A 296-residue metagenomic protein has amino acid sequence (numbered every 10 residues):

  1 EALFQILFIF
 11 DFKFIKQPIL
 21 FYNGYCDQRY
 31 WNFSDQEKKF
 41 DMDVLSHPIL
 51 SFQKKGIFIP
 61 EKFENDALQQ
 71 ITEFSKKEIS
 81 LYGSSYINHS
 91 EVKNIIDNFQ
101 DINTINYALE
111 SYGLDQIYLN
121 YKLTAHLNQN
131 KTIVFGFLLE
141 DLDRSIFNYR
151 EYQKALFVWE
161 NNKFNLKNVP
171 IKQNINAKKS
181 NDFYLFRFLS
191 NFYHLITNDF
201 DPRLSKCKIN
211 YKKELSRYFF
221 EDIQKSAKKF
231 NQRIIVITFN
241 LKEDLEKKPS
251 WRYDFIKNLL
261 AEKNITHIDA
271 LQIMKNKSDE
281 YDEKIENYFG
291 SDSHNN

Functional and structural regions predicted by a protein language model:
E1, S84, I117, I133 (+3 more regions): Generic structural signal for small/hydrophobic residues in well-ordered secondary structure, especially within
E1-I15: Membrane-interface motif at the C-terminal end of an N-terminal transmembrane signal
F12-Q100, K277, Y281-N287: Membrane/wall-proximal cationic-aromatic binding patches
L68-Q70, L138-N258, A270-D279: Serine-dependent acyl-ester chemistry module
K76-K77, D101-N103, N128-I133, K228-I235 (+1 more regions): Loop/turn elements at helix/coil->beta-strand transitions in domains of secreted/extracellular proteins
S80, Y86-A177: Conserved SGNH/GDSL esterase-like catalytic core that processes O-acyl groups on lipids and polysaccharides
S90, S111-D115, N210-R217, S250 (+1 more regions): Soluble non-cytosolic domains of exported or imported proteins
N287-N296: Histidine-centered active-site loop/cap adjacent to the catalytic His in serine esterases/O-acetyl transfer systems
